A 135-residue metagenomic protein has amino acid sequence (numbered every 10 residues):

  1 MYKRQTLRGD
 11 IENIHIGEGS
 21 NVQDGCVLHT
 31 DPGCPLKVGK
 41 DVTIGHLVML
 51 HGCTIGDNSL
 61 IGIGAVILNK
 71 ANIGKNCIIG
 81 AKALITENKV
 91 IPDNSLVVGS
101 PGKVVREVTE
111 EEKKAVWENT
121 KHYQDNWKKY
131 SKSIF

Functional and structural regions predicted by a protein language model:
K3-V97, G102-V104: Structural signal for interior beta-strand "rungs" in well-ordered beta-sheet cores of soluble enzyme domains
K89-S95, S100-F135: Terminal amphipathic alpha-helical/low-complexity segments used for targeting or macromolecular assembly
